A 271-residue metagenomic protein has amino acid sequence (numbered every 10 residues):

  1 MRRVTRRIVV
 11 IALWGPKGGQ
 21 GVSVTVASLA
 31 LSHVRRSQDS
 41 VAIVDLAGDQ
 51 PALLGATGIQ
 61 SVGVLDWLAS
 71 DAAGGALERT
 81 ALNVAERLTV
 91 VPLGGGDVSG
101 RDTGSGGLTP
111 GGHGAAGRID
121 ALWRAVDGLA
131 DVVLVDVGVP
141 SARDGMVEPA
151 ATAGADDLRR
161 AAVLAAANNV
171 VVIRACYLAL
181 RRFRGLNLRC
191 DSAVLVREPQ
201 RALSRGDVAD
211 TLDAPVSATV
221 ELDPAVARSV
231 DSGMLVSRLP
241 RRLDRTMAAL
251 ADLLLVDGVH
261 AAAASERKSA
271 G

Functional and structural regions predicted by a protein language model:
M1-V10, V216: Short boundary/hinge segments that flank catalytic cores
R6-A56, I119, V126: Walker A/P-loop phosphate-binding motif and the immediately C-terminal alpha-helix
I8-V10, V62-A81, Y177, L239 (+2 more regions): N-terminal regions of ATP-driven nucleic-acid and macromolecular assemblies, encompassing P-loop NTP-binding domains
V34-V90: Phosphate-binding loop that captures ATP/GTP phosphates
A76-G95, R101-G128, V135-V137, A142 (+1 more regions): Flexible loop/N-cap segments at domain edges
G117-S232: Conserved catalytic-core segment of NTP-binding enzymes
A193-V196, T219-A225, R238, L254-G271: P-loop NTP-binding site
R228-A251: C-terminal boundary of histidine-terminating zinc-finger modules
